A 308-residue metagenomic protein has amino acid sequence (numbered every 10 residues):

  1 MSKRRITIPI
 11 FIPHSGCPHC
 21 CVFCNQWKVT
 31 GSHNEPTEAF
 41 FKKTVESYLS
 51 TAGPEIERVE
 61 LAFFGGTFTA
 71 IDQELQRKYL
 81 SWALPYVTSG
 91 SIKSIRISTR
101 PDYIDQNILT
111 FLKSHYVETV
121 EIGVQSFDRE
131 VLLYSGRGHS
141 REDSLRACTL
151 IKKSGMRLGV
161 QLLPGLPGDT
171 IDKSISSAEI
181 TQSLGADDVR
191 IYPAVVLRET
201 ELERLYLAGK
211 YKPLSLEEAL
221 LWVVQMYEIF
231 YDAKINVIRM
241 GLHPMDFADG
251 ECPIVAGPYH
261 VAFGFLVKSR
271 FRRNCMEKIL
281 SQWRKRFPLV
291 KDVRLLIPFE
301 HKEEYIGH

Functional and structural regions predicted by a protein language model:
M1-I6, E201, A208-H308: Auxiliary Fe-S-binding modules of radical SAM enzymes
M1-T30, K42, E46-G65, T69 (+3 more regions): N-terminal pre-triad scaffold of radical SAM enzymes
I12-G16, Y192-L197, H243: Short glycine-enriched loops at secondary-structure junctions
C17-C21, L197-E203, A248-G250: Short acidic/His/Gly/Ser-rich catalytic and metal-binding motifs that mark active-site loops of diverse hydrolases
V29-K43, F64-E218: Conserved non-cysteine loop/helix-boundary elements of the Radical SAM core domain that shape
Y48-L49, Y86-V87, F230: Conserved hydrophobic residues forming the short capping helix/wall of the S-adenosyl-L-methionine
G53-R58, S89-I92, R286-V290: Short helix-terminating capping/connector loops at secondary-structure junctions
V59, K93, E118, D187 (+2 more regions): Short acidic/polar active-site loop segments enriched in Thr and Asp
